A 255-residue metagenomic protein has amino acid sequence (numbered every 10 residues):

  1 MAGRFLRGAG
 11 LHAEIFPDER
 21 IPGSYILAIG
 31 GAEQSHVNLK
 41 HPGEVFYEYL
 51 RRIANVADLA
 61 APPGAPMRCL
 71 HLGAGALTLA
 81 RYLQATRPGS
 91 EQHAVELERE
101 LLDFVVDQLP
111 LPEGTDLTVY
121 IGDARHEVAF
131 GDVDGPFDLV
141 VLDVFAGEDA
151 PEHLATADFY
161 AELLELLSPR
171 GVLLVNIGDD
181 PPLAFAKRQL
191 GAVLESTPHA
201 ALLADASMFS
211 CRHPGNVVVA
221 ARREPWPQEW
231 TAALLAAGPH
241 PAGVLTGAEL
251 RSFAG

Functional and structural regions predicted by a protein language model:
M1-D18, Q34-K40, D58-L59, G191 (+1 more regions): SAM/dcSAM-binding transferase cores
L6, I21, K40-P169, L183 (+1 more regions): The AdoMet/dcAdoMet-binding core of the Class I SAM-like
I21-V37: A short, structured beta-strand/loop element
P22-I26, P136, N216: A generic structural signal for beta-strand entry/edge sites
A32-H36, F145-E148, L173, D180: A short, flexible beta-alpha/helix-coil linker loop
L50-R52, Y82, D123-V133, D138 (+3 more regions): Hydrophobic, well-ordered secondary-structure segments that either form specific early membrane-associated helices used
G89, G114-D116, R170, T197-H199 (+1 more regions): A generic structural signal for alpha->beta connector loops
P151, D158-P225: C-terminal substrate-binding/active-site "lid" region of AdoMet-derived donor-dependent transferases
